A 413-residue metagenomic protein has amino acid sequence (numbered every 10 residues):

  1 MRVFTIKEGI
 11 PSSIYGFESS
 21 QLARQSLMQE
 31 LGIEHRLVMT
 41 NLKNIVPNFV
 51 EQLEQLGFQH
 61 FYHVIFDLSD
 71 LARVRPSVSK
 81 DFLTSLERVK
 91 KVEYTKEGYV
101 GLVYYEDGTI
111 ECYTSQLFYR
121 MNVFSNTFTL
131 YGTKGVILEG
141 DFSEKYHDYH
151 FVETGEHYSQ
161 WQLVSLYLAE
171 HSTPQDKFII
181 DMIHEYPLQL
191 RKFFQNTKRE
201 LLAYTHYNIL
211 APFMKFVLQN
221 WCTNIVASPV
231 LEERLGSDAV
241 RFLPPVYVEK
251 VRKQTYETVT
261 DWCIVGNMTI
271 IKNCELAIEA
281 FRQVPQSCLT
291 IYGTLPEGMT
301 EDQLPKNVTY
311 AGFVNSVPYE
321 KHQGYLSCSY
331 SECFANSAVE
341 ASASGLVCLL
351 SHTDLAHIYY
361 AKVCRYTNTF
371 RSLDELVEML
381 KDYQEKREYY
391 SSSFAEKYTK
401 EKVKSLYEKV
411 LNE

Functional and structural regions predicted by a protein language model:
E200-A211, Q219-K253: Donor nucleotide-sugar binding/catalytic pocket of nucleotide-sugar-dependent glycosyltransferases
K253-K272, I278-R282: Conserved donor-binding/catalytic core segment of Leloir-type glycosyltransferases
V265, C288-T300: Glycosyltransferase donor-sugar binding loop
G298-V314: Nucleotide-activated donor-binding/catalytic signature segment of Leloir-type glycosyltransferases, i.e., the conserved
Y330: Aromatic "clamp/platform" in nucleotide-sugar-dependent glycosyltransferases that forms part of the donor/acceptor
V347-S351: Short hydrophobic beta-strand element within catalytic cores of glycosyltransferases and related nucleotide-activated
I358-M379: Change "using UDP/GDP/dTDP sugars" to "using nucleotide sugars
R371, Q384-E413: A charged, aromatic-enriched C-terminal amphipathic alpha-helix characteristic of glycosyltransferases across folds
